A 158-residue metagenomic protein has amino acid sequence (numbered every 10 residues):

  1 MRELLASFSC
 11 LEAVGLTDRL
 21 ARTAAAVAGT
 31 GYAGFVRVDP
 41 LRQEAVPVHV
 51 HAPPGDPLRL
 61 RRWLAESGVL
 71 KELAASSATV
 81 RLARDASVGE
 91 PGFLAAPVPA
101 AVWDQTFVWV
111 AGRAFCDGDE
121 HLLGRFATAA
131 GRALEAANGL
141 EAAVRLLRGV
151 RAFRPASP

Functional and structural regions predicted by a protein language model:
M1-F8, E12-G31, F35, A65-V69 (+1 more regions): Amphipathic alpha-helical coiled-coil segments that mediate homodimerization and allosteric signal transmission
A6-S9, A13, N138-P158: Signal-transducing coiled-coil/dimerization helices and immediately adjacent hinge/linker segments that couple sensory
R22, G34-L58: GAF sensory/regulatory domain recognition with acknowledged cross-activation on helical regulatory dimers
L41, V98-D104, G118: Flexible loop/coil segments at beta-strand boundaries within sensory signal-transduction domains
A52-R81, R125: Acidic/proline- and glycine-rich, intrinsically disordered low-complexity segments that serve as regulatory linkers
A65, V69, F115-E135, A142-G149: Amphipathic alpha-helical "output/dimerization" segments
R81-R84, G89-A100, W109: A short, aliphatic-rich beta-strand micro-motif
T106-G112: Short, well-ordered beta-strand elements
